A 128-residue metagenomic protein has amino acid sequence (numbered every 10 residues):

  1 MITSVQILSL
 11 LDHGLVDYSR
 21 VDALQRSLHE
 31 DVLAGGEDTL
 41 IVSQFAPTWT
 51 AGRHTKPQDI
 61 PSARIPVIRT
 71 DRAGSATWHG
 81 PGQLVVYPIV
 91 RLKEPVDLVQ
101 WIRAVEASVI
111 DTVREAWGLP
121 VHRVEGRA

Functional and structural regions predicted by a protein language model:
M1-A128: N-terminal lobe of the biotin/lipoate ligase/transferase fold
